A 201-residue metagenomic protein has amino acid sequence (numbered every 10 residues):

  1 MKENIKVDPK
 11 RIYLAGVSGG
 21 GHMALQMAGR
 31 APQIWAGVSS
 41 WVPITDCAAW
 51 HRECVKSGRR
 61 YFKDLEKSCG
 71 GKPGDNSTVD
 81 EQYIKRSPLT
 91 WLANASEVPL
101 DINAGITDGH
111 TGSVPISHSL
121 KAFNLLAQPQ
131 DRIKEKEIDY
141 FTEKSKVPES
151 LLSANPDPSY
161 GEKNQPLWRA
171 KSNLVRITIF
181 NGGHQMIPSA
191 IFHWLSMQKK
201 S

Functional and structural regions predicted by a protein language model:
K2-N4, D8-S57: Primarily recognizes the serine-hydrolase "nucleophile elbow" in alpha/beta-hydrolase and SGNH/GDSL folds
G19-G21, I44-C47, I106-H110, G182-M186: Solvent-exposed loop/turn segments at secondary-structure junctions within structured extracellular/periplasmic domains
H22-Q26, Q33, V114-A122, M186 (+1 more regions): Extracytoplasmic/secreted proteins, especially bacterial periplasmic and envelope-associated proteins
A36-G37, P43-I44, A48-A93, E143-G161: Mobile cap/lid helix-loop segments that gate and shape the active-site cleft of serine hydrolases
R59, K63-L65, P73-G74, I106-S172: Active-site-adjacent alpha-helix of alpha/beta-hydrolase-fold enzymes
N94-L100, K171-V175: Short, proline-enriched alpha-helix->beta-strand connector loops that line the catalytic pocket of alpha/beta-hydrolase
I102-A104: Short beta-strand/loop motif that positions the catalytic acidic residue of the alpha/beta-hydrolase fold
K171-S201: Catalytic active-site module of serine/aspartate enzymes centered on a nucleophile-bearing elbow/loop
